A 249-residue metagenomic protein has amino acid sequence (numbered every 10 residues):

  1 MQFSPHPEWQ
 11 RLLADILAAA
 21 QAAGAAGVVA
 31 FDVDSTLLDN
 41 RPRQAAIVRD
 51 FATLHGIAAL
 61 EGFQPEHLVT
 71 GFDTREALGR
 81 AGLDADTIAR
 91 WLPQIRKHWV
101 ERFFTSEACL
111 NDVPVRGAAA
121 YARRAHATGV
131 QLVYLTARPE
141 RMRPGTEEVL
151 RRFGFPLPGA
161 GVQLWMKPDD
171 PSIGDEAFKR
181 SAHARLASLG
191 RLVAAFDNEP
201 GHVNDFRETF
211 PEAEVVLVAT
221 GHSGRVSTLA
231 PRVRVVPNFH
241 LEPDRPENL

Functional and structural regions predicted by a protein language model:
F3-Q10, A108-R116, I173-A177, D197: Conserved phosphate-coordination/catalytic loops
F3-R90: Active-site neighborhood of HAD-like aspartate-dependent phosphohydrolases
R11-D15, G117-Y121, F178-A182: Well-ordered alpha-helical segments embedded in enzymatic catalytic cores
V33, L135-A137: Second-shell loop/turn segments in exported
E61, T87, Y134, G159-G161: A generic structural-conservation signal
R90-T105, G161-W165: Short, basic/glycine-rich phosphate-binding loops at helix/coil junctions that contact nucleotide phosphates
P93, E101-V133, E140-G145, E176-A177: Short, acidic loop-to-helix structural element flanking the phosphoryl-transfer center in phosphate-processing enzymes
R124, T128-Q131, P139-L249: C-terminal cap/substrate-recognition subdomain and adjoining C-terminal extension of metal-dependent phosphatase-like
